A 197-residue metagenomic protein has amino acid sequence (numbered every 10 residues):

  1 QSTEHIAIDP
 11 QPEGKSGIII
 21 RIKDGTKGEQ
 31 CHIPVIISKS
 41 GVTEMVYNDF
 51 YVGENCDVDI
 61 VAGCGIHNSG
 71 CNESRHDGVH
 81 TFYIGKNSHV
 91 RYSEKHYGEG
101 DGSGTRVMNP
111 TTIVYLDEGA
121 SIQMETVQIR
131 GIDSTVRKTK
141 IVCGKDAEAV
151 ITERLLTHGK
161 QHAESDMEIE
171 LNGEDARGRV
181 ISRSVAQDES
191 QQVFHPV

Functional and structural regions predicted by a protein language model:
S2-V197: Conserved beta-strand/loop scaffold segments within soluble protein domains that form the structured core and edges
